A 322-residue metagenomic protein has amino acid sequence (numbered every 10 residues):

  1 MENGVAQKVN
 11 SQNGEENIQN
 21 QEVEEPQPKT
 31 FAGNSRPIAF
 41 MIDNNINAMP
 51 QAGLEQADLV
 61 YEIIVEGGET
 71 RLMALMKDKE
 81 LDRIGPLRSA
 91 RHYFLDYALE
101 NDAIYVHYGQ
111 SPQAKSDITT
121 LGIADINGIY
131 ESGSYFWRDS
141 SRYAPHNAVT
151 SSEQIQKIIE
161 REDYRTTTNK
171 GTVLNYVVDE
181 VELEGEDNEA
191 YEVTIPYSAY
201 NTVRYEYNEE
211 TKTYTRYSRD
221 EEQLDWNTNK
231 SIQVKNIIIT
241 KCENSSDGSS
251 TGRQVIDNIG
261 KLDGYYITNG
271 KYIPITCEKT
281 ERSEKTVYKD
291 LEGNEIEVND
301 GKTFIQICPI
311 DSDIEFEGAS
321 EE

Functional and structural regions predicted by a protein language model:
G4-L59, E66-E322: A surface/extracellular/periplasmic glyco- and lipid-processing/surface-interacting theme
